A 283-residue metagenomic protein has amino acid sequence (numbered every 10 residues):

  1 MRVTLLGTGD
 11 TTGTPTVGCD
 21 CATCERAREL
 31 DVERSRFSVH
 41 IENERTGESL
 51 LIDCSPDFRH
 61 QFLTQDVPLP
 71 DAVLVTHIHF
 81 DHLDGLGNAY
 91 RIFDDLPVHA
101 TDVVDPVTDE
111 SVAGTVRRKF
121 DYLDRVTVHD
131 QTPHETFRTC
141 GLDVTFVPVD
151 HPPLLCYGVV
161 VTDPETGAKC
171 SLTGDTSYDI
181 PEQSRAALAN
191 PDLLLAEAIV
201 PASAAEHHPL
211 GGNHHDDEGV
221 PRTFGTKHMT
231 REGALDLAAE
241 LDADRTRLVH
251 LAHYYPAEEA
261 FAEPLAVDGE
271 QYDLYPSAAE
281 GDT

Functional and structural regions predicted by a protein language model:
M1-S184, A260-D282: Binuclear metal-dependent hydrolase catalytic cores
D179-D282: Cap/insert and terminal regions of metallo-dependent hydrolase folds
